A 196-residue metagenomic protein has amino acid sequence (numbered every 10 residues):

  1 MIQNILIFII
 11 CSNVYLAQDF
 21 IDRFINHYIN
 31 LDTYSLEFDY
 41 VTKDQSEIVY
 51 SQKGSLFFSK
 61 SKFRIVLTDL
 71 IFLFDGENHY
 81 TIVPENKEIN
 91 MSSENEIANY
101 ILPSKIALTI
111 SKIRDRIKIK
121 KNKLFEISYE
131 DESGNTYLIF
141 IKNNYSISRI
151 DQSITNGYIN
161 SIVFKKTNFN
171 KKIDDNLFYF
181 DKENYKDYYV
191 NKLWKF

Functional and structural regions predicted by a protein language model:
I2-N13: Sec-dependent N-terminal signal peptides
N13-V49, S61-K62, E183-F196: N-terminal leader/targeting segments and the immediate start of mature chains
H27, K53-F58, I71-F72, R114-K120 (+1 more regions): Short, exposed beta-strand/loop patches in secreted or surface proteins that constitute
T42, L67, V83-E85, D151-T155: Beta-turn initiation residues at beta-strand->coil junctions
K53-I101, N160: An acidic-aromatic
S93-K123: Flexible, surface-exposed loop/linker segments and immediately adjacent secondary-structure boundaries
K120-W194: Gly/Pro-enriched, hydrophobic low-complexity segments that function as extracytoplasmic propeptides/linkers
